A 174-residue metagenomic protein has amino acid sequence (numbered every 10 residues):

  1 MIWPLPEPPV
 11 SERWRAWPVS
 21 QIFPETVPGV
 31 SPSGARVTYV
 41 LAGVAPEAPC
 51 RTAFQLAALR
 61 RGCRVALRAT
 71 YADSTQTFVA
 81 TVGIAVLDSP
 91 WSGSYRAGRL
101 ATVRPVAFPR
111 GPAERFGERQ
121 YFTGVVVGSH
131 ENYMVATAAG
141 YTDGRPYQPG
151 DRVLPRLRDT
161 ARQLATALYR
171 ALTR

Functional and structural regions predicted by a protein language model:
M1-L67, Y169: Extracytoplasmic low-complexity, Pro/Thr/Ser/Ala/Gly-rich segments that lie immediately after a secretion/anchoring
E12-S20, D88-F122, L172: Ampipathic, surface-exposed secondary-structure segments
V27, G43, T75, V82 (+1 more regions): Solvent-exposed, flexible loop/coil residues
V40-V44, A80-I84, G150-D151: Second-shell loop/turn segments in exported
A48-P49, P90-W91, P155: Soluble non-cytosolic domains of exported or imported proteins
C50, F54, G62, S92-R99 (+3 more regions): Stable alpha-helical elements in mature extracytoplasmic
L59-G98, R104: Mid-length scaffold segments of soluble, non-membrane domains
F108-R174: Extracellularly exposed regions in secreted/surface proteins, prominently low-complexity, repeat-rich
